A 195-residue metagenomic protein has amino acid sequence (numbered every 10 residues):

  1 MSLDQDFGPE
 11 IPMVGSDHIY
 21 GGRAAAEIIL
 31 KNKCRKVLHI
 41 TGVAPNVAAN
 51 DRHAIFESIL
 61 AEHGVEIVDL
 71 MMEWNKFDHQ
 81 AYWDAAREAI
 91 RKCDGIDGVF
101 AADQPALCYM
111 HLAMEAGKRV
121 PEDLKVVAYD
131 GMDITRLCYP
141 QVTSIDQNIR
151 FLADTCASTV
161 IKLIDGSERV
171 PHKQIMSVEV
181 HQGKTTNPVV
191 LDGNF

Functional and structural regions predicted by a protein language model:
M1-G21, D130-V142: Flexible loop/hinge segments that line or gate small-molecule binding clefts
M1-L3, S16, I40, D123 (+2 more regions): Generic beta-sheet signal
S2, I11-M13, H39, D69-M72 (+3 more regions): Conserved beta-strand scaffold positions in the cores of enzyme catalytic domains, especially in NTP/NDP-utilizing
Q5, G42, Q104: Flexible loop residues that form catalytic and substrate-binding hotspots at small-molecule/glycan-binding clefts
M13-H39, A54, H79-R87, Q147-D165: Hydrophobic alpha-helical segments within soluble ligand-binding/sensing domains
C34, G95-I96, R169: Short, high-confidence coil segments that cap the C-terminus of an alpha-helix and link into the following beta-strand
L38, N50-D133, A157, V180: Hydrophobic alpha-helical
A44, S58-H63, I67-W74, N148-F195: Hinge/cleft segment of the Venus flytrap/periplasmic-binding protein
